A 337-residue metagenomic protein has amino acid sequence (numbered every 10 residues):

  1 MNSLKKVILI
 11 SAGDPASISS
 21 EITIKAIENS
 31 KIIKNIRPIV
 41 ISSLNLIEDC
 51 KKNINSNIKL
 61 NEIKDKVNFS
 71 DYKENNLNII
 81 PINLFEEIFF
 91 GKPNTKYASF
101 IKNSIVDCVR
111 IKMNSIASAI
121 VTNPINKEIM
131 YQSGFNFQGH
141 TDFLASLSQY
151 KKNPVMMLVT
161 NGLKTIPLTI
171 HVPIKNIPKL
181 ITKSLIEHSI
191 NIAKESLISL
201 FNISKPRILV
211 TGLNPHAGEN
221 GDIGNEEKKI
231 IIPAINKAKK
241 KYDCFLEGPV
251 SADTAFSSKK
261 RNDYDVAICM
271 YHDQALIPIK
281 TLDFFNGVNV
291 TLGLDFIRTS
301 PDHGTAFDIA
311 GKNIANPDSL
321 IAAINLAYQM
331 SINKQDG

Functional and structural regions predicted by a protein language model:
M1-H140, S184-M270, Q274-K280, N286-V288 (+3 more regions): Contiguous, glycine/small-aliphatic-enriched amphipathic segments in soluble metabolic enzymes
I125-E128, F135, G162-L163, H171-I174: Short acidic/polar capping segments at secondary-structure boundaries
D142-S146, Y150-K152, V172-I198: Active-site glycine-rich loop that binds ribose-phosphate moieties when present
L147-L163, L292-D308: Short, flexible loop segments at boundaries between secondary-structure elements
